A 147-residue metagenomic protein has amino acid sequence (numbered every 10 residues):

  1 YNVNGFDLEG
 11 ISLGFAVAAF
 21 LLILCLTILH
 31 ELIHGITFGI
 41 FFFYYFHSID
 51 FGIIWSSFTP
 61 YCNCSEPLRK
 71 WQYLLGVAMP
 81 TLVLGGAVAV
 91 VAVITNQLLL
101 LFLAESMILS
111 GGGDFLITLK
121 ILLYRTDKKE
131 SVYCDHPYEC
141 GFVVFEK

Functional and structural regions predicted by a protein language model:
Y1-V3, W55-K147: Metalloprotease/metallohydrolase-associated module, dominated by Zn2+-dependent proteases
N2-G10: Membrane-interface helix termini and inter-helical loops of multi-pass transporters
G10-T27, Y73: Short pre-active-site segment immediately N-terminal to the catalytic Zn-binding motif
L13, T37-F42, P60-R69: Short juxtamembrane and helix-loop transition motifs at transmembrane-helix boundaries in membrane proteins
L26-G39, P80: Active-site recognition of the HExxH zinc-binding catalytic motif
H34-H47, Y124: Catalytic Zn2+-binding segment of zinc metalloproteases
F42-T59: Short, charged cytosolic
